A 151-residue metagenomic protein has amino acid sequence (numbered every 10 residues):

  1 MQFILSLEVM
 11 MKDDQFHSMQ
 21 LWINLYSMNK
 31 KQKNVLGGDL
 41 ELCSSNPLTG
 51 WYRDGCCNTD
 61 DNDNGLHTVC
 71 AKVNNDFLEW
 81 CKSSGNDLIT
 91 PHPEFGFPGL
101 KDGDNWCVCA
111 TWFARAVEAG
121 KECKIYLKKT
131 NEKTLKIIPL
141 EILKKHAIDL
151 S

Functional and structural regions predicted by a protein language model:
M28-D76, A147-D149: Extended boundary segments
K72-D87: Short, basic/aromatic beta-hairpin or loop at an interaction surface
I89-G96: Short alpha-helix capping/helix-loop boundary micro-motifs
F113-K136: Short, compositionally biased
K133-S151: Glycine- and charge-enriched low-complexity intrinsically disordered segments
